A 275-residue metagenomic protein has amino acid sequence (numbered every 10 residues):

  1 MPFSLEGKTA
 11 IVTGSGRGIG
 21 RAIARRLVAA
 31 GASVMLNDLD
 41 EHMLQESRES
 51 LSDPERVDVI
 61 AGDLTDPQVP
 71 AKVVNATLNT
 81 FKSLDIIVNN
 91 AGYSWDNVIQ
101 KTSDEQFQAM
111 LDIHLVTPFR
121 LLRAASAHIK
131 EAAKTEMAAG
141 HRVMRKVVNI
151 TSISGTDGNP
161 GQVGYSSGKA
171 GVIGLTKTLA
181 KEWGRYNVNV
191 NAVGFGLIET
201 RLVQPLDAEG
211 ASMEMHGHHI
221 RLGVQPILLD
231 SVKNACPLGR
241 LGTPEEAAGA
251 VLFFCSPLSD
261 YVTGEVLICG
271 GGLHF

Functional and structural regions predicted by a protein language model:
P2-S4, D157, N234, A250-F253 (+1 more regions): Short C-terminal tail/terminal secondary-structure segment of NAD(P)H-dependent dehydrogenase/reductase domains
F3-M35: Canonical Rossmann dinucleotide-binding motif of NAD(H)/NADP(H)-dependent dehydrogenases/reductases, specifically
S83, G184-N189, V262-G264: Short, small/polar-rich loop/turn modules that mediate ligand/substrate recognition or access, typified
V98-I99, S103-L111, V232: Substrate-binding pocket helix/loop in short-chain dehydrogenase/reductase
L122, G168, T176: Active-site helix of classical SDR
A127, K181-E182, D260: Alpha-helical segment proximal to the catalytic Tyr-Lys
S152: Residue(s) in the substrate-gating loop at a strand-loop-helix junction that position the organic substrate next
